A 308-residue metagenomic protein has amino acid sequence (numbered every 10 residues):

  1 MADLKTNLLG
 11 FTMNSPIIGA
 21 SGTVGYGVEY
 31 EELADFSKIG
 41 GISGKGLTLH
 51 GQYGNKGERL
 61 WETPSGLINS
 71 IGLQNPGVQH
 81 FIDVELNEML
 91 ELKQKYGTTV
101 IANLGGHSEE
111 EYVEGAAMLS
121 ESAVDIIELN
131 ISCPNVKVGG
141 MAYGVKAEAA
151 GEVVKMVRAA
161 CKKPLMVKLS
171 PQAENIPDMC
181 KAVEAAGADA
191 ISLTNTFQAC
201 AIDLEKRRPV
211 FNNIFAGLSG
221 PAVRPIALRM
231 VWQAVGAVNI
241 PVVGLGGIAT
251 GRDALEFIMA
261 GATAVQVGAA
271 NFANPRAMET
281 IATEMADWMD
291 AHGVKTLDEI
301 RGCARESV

Functional and structural regions predicted by a protein language model:
M1, L218-N239, A249-V308: Alpha/beta catalytic cores of nucleotide-metabolism and tRNA/nucleoside-modifying enzymes
M1-V100, G106: N-terminal capping/small domains of soluble enzymes
L4, I17-A20, G40-G44, V100-L104 (+6 more regions): Hydrophobic faces of well-ordered beta-strands that scaffold small-molecule active sites in alpha/beta enzyme cores
G25-Y26, E110, A273: Acidic-and-aromatic substrate-binding clefts and catalytic sites of carbohydrate-active enzymes
E32, K95, H107-V243, G251-E256 (+1 more regions): Alpha/beta enzyme core
F36, G144-E148, F272-P275, E279: Short, conserved loop/turn and helix-capping segments at secondary-structure boundaries that abut family-defining
T48-Y53, P134-V136, Q198-A201, F272-N274: Short gly/pro/ser/thr-enriched loop/turn and capping motifs at secondary-structure boundaries
M89, K93, A123, R158-C161 (+1 more regions): Structural signal for hydrophobic packing residues in well-ordered secondary-structure cores of soluble enzyme domains
